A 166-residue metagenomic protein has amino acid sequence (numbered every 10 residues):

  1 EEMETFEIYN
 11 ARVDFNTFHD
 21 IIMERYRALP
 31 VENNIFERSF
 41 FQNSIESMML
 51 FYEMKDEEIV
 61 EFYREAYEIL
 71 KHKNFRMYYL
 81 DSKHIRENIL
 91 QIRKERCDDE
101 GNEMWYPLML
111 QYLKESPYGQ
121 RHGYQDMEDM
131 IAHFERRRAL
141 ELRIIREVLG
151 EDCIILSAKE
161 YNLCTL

Functional and structural regions predicted by a protein language model:
E1-E53: ATP-dependent small-molecule kinase phosphotransfer cores that center on conserved nucleotide phosphate-binding segments
E2-N16, M77-I89, M109-G119: Charged, low-complexity, helix/coiled-coil-prone segments
R12-M23, E53-A66, I131-L142, L166: Well-ordered, non-membrane alpha-helical segments in soluble/globular domains
L29-N33, E65-Y78, R137-L156: A structural motif corresponding to the C-terminal end of an alpha-helix and its immediate exit/capping segment
E37-S39, D56-Q111: Conserved phosphate-donor/acceptor-positioning beta-strand/loop module used by diverse small-molecule
Q42-E46, I85-I89, L163-T165: Short catalytic/ligand-binding loop motif for oxyanion handling, primarily in non-cytosolic enzymes, centered on
M49-E57, E95, E128: Short, flexible/disordered intra-domain loops and linkers
M104-L166: NTP-dependent small-molecule kinase module
